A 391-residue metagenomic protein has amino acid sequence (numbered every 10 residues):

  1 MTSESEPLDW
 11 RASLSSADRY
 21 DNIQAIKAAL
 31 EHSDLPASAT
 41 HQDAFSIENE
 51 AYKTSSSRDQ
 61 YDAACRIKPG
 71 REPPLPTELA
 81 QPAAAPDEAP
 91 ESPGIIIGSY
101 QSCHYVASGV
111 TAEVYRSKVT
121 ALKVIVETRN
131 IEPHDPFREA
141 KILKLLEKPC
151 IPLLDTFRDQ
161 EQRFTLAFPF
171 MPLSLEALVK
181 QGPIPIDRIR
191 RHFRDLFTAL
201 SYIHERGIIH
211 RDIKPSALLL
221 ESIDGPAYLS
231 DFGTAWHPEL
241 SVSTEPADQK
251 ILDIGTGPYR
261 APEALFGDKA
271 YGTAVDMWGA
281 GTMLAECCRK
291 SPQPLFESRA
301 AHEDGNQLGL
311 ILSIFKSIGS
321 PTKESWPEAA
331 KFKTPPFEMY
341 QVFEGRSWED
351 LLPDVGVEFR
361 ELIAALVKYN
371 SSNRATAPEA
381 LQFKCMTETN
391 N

Functional and structural regions predicted by a protein language model:
C103-G109, V114: Protein kinase glycine-rich loop
E113-E127: Glycine-rich ATP phosphate-binding loop
P152-F164: Short beta-strand micro-motifs within the conserved protein kinase catalytic domain, predominantly in the N-lobe
E161-S174: Conserved short submotifs of the Hanks-type protein kinase catalytic core that shape the nucleotide-binding pocket
H192-F193: Activation segment signature within eukaryotic-like protein kinase domains
H204-E221: Catalytic-loop of the protein kinase fold
E221-G255: Activation segment/activation loop of eukaryotic-type protein kinase catalytic domains
K316-A364: C-terminal lobe substrate-recognition/regulatory segment of protein kinase catalytic domains
